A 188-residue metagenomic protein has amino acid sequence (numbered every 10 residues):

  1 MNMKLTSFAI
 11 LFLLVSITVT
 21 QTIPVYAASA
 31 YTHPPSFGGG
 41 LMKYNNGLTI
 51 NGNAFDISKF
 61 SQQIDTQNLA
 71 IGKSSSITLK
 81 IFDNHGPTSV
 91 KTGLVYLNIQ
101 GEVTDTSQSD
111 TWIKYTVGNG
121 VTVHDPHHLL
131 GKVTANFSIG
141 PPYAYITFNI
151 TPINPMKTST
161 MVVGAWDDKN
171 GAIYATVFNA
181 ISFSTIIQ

Functional and structural regions predicted by a protein language model:
M1-Y31, L79, Q188: Secretory targeting signatures
F12, A27-S29, Y96, Q100-T104 (+2 more regions): ...the same signal can extend to comparable exposed beta-sheet modules with similar sequence chemistry even outside
A27-A70, P126-G131, S184-Q188: Short, compositionally biased P/S/T/A/G/V-rich stretches that sit at domain boundaries
Q67-A70, S76-P87, L97-V103, P152-N154 (+1 more regions): Extracellular acidic, Ser/Thr/Pro-rich low-complexity tracts
S76, V90-L94, T160: Exposed beta-strand and adjacent loop surfaces of beta-rich binding modules that mediate intermolecular recognition
F82-T88, P141-S182, I186: Ser/Thr/Pro-rich, low-complexity mucin-like regions that serve as glycosylated stalks/linkers or repetitive adhesive
G86-H124: Extended low-complexity, serine/threonine- and proline-enriched intrinsically disordered segments
P126-N149: Aromatic sugar-binding surface patches on proteins that engage polysaccharides or sugar-phosphate polymers
